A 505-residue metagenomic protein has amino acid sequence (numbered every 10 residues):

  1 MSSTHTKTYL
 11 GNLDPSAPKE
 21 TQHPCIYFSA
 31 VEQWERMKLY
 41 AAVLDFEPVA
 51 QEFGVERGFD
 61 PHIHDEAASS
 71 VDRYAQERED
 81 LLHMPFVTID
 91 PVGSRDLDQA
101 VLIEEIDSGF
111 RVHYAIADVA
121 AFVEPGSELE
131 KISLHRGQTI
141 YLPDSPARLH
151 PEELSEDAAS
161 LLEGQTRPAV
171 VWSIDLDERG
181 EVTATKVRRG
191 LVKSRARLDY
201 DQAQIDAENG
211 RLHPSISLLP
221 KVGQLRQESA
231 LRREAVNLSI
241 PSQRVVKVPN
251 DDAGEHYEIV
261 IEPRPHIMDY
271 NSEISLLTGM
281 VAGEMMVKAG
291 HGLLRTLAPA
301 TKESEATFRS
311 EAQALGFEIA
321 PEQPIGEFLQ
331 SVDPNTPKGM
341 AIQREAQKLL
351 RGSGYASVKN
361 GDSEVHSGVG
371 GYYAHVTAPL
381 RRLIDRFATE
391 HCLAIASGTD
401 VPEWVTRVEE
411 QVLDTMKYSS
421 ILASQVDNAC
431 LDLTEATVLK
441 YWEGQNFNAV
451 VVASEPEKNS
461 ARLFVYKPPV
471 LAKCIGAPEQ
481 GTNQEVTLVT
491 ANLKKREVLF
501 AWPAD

Functional and structural regions predicted by a protein language model:
S2-A42, F46-E52, H62-T482, A491-L499 (+1 more regions): Electropositive polyanion-binding surfaces
T487-V489: Residue-level recognition of conserved beta-strand edge/terminus positions
